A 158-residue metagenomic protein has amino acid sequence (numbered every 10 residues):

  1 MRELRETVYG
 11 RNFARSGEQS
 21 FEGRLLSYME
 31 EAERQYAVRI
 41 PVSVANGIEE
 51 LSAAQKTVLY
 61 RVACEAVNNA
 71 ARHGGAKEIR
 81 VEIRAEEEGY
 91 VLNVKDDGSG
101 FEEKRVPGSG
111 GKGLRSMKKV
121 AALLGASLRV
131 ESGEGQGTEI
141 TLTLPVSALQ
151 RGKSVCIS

Functional and structural regions predicted by a protein language model:
M1-A14, E18, V38: Conserved DHp (HisKA) dimerization/phosphotransfer helix of two-component histidine kinases, i.e., the long coiled-coil
R15-Y36: Short beta-to-alpha transition helix within the HATPase_c
P41-C64: Conserved short strand/loop->alpha-helix "switch" segment adjacent to the catalytic nucleotide/phosphoryl-transfer site
K56-E78: Conserved ATP-binding N-box helix of the HATPase_c
E78-E88, K95: Short beta-strand/loop element within the Bergerat-fold HATPase_c
R84, R129-G137, T143-S147: A short beta-strand-to-loop micro-motif at the C-terminal edge of the catalytic HATPase_c
G89-N93, G100, E139-T141: Short, highly conserved beta-strand within the GHKL-type HATPase_c fold
R105-Q136: ATP phosphate-binding glycine-rich loop and adjacent ATP-lid/helix-beta elements within ATP-binding kinase/ATPase
